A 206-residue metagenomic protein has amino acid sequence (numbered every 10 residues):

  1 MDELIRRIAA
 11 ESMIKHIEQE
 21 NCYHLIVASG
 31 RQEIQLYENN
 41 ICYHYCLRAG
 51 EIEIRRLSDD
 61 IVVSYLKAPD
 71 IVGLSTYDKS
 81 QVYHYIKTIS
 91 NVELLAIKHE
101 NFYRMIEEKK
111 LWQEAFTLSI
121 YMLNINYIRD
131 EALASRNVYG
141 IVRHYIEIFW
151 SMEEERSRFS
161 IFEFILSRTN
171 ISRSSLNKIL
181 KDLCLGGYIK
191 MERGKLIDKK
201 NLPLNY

Functional and structural regions predicted by a protein language model:
M1-E33, I71-V72: Cyclic nucleotide-binding regulatory module and flanking cytosolic helices
L25, I34, G50-R56, E93: Short beta-strand segments in beta-sandwich/barrel cores
L25-I26, Q35-Y37, I41-L47, V63-S64 (+1 more regions): His/acidic/aromatic-lined binding-pocket segments of jelly-roll/cupin-type domains and related regulatory beta-sandwich
I41-S58, A68-D70: Glycine- and acidic-residue-biased ligand/ion/polar-headgroup-sensing regions
A49, S90, E192-R193: Residue-level signal for tight coil/turn positions that link beta-strands
V63-S119: Cyclic-nucleotide recognition modules
Q113-I171: Polybasic "coupling" helices that flank or enter modular domains
E147-Y206: Phosphate-/nucleic-acid-contacting segments
